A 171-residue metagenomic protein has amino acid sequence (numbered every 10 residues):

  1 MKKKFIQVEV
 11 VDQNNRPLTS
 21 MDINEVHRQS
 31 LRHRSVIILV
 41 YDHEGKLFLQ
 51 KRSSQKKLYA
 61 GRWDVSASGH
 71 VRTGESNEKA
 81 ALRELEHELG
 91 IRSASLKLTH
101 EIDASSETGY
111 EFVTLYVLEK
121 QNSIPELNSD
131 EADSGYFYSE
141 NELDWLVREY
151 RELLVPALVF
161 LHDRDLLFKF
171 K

Functional and structural regions predicted by a protein language model:
K2-I37, H43: Acidic, metal-coordinating catalytic segment for phosphate/diphosphate chemistry, firing primarily on the Nudix
V8, K46-L47, G135: A residue-level structural signature of the nucleotidyltransferase/glycosyltransferase Rossmann-like core
E25, Q55-K57, D133, E152-L153: Short, surface-exposed beta-strand-loop junctions and turns on beta-sheet-rich folds
Q29-L31, L58-R62, Y136-S139: A short, polar/proline- and glycine-enriched secondary-structure boundary/capping micro-motif
S35-A67: A glycine-rich, hydrophobic loop/mini-helix early in the fold
G69-L153: Unchanged
E152-K171: Charged phosphate-binding loop/patch that engages nucleotide di/tri-phosphates or the phosphate backbone of nucleic
